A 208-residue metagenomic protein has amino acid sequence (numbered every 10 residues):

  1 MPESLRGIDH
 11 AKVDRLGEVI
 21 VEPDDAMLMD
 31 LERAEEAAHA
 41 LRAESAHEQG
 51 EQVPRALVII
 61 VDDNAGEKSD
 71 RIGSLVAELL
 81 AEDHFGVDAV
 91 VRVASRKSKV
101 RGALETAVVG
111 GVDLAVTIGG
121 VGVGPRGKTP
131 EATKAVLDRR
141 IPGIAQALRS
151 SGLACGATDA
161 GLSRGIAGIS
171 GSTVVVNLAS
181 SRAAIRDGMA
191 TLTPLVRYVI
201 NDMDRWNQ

Functional and structural regions predicted by a protein language model:
M1-Q208: Non-catalytic beta/alpha edge segments that cap or flank active sites
